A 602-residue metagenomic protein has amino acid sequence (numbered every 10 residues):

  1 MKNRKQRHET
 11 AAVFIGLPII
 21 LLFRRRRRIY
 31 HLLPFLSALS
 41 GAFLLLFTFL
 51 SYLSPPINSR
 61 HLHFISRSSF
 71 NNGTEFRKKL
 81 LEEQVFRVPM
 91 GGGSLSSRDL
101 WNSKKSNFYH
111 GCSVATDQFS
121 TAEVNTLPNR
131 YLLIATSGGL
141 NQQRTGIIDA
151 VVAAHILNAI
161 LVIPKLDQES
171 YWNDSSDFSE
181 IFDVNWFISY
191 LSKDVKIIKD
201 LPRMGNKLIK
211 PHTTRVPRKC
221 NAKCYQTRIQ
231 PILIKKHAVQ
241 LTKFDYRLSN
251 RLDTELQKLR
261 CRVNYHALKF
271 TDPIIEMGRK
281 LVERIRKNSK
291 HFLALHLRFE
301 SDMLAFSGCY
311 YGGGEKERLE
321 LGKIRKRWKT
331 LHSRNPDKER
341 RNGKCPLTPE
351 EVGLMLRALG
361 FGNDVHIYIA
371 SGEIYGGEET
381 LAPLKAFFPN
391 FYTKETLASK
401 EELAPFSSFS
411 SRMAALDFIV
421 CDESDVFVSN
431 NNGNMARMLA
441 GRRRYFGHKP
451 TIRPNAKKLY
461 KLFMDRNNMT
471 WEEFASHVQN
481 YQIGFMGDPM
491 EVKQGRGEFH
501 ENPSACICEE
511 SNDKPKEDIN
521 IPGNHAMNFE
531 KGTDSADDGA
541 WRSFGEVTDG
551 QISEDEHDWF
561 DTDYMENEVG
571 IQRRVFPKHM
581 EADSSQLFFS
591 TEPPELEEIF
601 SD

Functional and structural regions predicted by a protein language model:
K2-D602: N-terminal targeting/anchoring "stem" of glycan-biosynthesis enzymes
